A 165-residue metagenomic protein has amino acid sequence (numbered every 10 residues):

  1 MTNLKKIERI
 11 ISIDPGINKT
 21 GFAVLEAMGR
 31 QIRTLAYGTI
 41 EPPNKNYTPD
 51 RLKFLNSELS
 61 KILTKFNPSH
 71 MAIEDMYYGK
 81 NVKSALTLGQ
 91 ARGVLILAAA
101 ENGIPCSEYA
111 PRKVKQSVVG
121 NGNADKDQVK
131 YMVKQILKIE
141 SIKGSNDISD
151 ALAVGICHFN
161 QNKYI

Functional and structural regions predicted by a protein language model:
M1-I165: Phosphate- and other anionic-substrate recognition elements at nucleic-acid/protein interfaces
